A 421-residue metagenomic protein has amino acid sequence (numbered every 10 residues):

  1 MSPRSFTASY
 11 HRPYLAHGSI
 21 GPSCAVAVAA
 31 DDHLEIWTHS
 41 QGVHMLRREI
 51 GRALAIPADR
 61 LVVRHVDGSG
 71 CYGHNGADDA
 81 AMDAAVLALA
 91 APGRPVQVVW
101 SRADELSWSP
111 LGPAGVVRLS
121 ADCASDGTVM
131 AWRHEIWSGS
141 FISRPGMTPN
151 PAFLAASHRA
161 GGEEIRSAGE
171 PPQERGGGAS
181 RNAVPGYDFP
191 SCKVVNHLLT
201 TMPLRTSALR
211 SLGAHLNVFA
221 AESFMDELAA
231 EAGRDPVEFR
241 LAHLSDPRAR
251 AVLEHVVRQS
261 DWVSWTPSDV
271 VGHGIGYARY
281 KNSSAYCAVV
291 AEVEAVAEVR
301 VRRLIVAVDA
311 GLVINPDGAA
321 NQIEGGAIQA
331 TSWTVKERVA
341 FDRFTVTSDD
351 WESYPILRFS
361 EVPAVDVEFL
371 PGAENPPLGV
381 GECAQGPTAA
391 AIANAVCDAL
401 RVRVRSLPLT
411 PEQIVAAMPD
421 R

Functional and structural regions predicted by a protein language model:
M1-R421: Cofactor-binding beta-sheet edge motifs in enzyme active sites
